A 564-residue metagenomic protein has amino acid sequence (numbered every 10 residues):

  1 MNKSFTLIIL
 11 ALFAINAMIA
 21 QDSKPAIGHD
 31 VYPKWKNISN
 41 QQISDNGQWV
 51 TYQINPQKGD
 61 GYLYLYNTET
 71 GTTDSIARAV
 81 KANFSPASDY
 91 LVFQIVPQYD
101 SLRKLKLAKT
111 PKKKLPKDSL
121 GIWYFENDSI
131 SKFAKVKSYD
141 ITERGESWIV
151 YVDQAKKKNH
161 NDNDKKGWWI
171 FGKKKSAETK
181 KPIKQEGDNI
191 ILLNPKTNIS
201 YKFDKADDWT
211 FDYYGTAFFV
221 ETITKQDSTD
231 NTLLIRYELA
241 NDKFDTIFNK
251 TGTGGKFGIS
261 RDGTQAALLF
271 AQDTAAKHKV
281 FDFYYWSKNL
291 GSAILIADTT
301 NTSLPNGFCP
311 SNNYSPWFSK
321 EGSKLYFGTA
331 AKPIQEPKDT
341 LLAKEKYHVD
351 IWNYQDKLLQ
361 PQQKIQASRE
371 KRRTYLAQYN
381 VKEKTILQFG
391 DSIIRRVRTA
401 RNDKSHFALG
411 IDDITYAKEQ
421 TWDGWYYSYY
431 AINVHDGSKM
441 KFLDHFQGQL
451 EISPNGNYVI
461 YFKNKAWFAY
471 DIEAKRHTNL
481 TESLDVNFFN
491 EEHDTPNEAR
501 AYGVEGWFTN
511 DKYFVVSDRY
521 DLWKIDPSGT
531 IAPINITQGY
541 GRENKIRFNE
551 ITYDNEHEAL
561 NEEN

Functional and structural regions predicted by a protein language model:
M1-S23: Bacterial Sec-dependent N-terminal signal peptides
A20-N564: Beta-propeller folds
